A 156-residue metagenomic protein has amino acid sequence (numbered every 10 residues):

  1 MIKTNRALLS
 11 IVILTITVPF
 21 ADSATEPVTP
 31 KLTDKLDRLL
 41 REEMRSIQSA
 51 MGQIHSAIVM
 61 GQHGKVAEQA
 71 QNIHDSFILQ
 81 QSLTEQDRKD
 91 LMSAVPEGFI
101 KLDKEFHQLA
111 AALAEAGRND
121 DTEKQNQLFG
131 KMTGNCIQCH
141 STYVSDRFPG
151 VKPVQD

Functional and structural regions predicted by a protein language model:
M1-L9: Bacterial N-terminal signal peptides that target proteins for export
L9-T17: Bacterial N-terminal signal peptides
V18-D22: Sec/Tat signal peptide C-region and signal peptidase I cleavage site
A24-D156: Sequence context surrounding c-type heme c attachment/ligation sites in exported
